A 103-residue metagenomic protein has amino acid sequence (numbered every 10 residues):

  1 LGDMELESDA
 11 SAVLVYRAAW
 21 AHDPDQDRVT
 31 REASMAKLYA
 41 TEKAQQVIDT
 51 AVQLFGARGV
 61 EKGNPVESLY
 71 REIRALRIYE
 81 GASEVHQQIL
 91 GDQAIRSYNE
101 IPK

Functional and structural regions predicted by a protein language model:
L1-K103: Alpha-helical interface subdomain recognition
